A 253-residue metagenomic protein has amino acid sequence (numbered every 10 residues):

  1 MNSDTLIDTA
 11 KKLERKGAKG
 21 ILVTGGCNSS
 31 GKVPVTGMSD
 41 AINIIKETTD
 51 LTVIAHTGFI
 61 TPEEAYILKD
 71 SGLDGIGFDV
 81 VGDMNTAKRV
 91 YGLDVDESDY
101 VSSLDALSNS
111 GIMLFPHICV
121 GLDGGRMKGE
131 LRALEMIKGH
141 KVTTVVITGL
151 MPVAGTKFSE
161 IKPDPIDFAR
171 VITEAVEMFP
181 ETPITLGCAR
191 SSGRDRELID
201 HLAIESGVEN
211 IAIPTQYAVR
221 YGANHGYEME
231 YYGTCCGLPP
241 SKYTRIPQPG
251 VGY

Functional and structural regions predicted by a protein language model:
M1, S39-K46, D50-I54, Y100-D123 (+3 more regions): Mobile, glycine- and charge-enriched loop segments and immediately flanking short secondary-structure elements within
M1-L114, L122-L131, M136-H140: Conserved Radical SAM active-site core
I21, V53-A55, I76-F78, L114-I118 (+3 more regions): Hydrophobic faces of well-ordered beta-strands that scaffold small-molecule active sites in alpha/beta enzyme cores
T24-N28, C119-V120, P152, A189: Short linear capping/connector segments at secondary-structure termini
K138-Y253: Auxiliary Fe-S-binding modules of radical SAM enzymes
